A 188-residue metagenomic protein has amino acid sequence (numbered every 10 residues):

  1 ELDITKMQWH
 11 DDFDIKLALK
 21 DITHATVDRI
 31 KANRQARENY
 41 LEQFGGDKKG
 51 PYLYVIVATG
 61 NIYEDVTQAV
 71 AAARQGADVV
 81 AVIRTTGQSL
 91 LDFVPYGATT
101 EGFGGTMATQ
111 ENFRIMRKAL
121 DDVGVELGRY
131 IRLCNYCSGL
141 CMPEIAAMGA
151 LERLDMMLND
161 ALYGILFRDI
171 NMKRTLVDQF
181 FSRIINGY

Functional and structural regions predicted by a protein language model:
E1-I170: Metallocofactor- and cofactor-centric catalytic cores in central/energy metabolism, strongly enriched
L158-Y188: Active-site pocket-lining/capping segments in soluble small-molecule metabolic enzymes
